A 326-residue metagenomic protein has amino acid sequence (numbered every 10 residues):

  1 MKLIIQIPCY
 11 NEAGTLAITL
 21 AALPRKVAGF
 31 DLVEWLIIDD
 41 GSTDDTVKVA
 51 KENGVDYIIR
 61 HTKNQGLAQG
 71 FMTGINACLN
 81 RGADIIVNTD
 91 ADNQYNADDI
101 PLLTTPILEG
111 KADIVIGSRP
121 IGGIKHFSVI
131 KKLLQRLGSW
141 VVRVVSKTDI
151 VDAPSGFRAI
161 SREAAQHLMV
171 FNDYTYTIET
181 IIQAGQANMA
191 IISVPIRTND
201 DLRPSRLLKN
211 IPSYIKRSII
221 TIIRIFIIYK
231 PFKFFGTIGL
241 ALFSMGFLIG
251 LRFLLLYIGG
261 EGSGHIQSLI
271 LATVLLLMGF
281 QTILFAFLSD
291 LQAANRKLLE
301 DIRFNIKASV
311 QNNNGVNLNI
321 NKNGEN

Functional and structural regions predicted by a protein language model:
K2-I4, E34, E179: Cell-envelope/extracellular polymer assembly enzymes that use nucleotide-activated donors
I4-P8, I37, R60: Short hydrophobic beta-strand elements that form part of the catalytic alpha/beta core underpinning NDP-sugar/donor
E12-V27: Short, well-formed alpha-helical segments that are part of the catalytic scaffolds of diverse glycosyltransferases
D31-G41: Short beta-strand/loop segment that forms part of the nucleotide-sugar
D39-V47, N93: A conserved acidic beta->alpha catalytic loop
Y57, H61-N80, I85, A97-Y174 (+2 more regions): Acceptor/aglycone-binding surface of glycosyltransferases and processive sugar-polymer synthases
F171-N326: Hydrophobic helical membrane-anchoring modules
